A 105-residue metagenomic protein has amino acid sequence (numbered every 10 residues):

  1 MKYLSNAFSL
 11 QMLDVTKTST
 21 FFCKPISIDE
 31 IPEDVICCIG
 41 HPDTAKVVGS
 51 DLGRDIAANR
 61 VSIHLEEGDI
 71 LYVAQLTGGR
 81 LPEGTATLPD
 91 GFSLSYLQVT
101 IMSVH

Functional and structural regions predicted by a protein language model:
M1-V15: Short, extreme N-terminal segment that most often corresponds to the first beta-strand
Q11, K17, D29-E30, V35 (+3 more regions): Short, flexible helical or helix-coil boundary motifs
V15-C23: Extended non-catalytic interaction/regulatory regions in multidomain proteins
C23, C37-C38: Generic recognition of cysteine residues
K24-I28: Phosphate/anion-contacting hairpin/loop surfaces
C38-P82: Acidic, low-complexity, intrinsically disordered interaction modules
L65-H105: Polybasic, proline/glycine-rich intrinsically disordered low-complexity segments
